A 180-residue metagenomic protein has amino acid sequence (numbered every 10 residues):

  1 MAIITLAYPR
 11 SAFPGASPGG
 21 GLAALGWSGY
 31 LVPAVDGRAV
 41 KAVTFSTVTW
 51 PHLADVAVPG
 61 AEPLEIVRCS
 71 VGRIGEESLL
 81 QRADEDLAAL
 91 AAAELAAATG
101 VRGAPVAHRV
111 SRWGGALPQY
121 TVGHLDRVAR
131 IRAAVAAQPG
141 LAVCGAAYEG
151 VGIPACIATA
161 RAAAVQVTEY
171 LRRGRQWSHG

Functional and structural regions predicted by a protein language model:
M1-V67, G72-Q81, A98, W177-G180: Mid-domain catalytic core of redox enzymes that form a hydrophobic substrate pocket/lid adjacent to a catalytic redox
V40, P51-E62, S111-V143, A147: FAD-binding beta-loop-beta segment adjacent to the flavin cofactor pocket
E65-V67, A104-V106, A137-L141: A short pocket-lining beta-strand/turn micro-motif at the edge of beta-sheets
R73-E76, A88-A136: Flavin (FAD/FMN) cofactor-binding core of flavoprotein oxidoreductases
L79-A83, I153-A155: Short, solvent-exposed loop/turn segments at secondary-structure boundaries
D84, A88, I157-A160: Short, charged, low-complexity patches
V122-G180: C-terminal lid/capping helical subdomain adjacent to the catalytic/cofactor pocket in oxidative enzymes
